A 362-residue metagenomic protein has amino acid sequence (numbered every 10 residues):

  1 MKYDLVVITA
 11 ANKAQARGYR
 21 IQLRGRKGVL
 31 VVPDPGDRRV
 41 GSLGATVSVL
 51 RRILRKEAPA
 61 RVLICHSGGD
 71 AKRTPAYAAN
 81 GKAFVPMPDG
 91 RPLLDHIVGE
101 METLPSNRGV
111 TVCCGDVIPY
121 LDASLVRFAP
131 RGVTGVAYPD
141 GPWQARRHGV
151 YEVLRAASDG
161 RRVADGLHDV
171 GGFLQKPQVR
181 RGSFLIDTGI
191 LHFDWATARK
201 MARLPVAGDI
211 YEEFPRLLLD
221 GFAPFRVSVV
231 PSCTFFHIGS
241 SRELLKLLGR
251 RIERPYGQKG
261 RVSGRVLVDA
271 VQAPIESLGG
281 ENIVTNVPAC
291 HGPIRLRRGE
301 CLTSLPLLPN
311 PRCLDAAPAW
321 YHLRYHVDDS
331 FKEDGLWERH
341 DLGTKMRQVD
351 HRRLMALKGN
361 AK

Functional and structural regions predicted by a protein language model:
K2-G257, G264, V268-K362: Unchanged
